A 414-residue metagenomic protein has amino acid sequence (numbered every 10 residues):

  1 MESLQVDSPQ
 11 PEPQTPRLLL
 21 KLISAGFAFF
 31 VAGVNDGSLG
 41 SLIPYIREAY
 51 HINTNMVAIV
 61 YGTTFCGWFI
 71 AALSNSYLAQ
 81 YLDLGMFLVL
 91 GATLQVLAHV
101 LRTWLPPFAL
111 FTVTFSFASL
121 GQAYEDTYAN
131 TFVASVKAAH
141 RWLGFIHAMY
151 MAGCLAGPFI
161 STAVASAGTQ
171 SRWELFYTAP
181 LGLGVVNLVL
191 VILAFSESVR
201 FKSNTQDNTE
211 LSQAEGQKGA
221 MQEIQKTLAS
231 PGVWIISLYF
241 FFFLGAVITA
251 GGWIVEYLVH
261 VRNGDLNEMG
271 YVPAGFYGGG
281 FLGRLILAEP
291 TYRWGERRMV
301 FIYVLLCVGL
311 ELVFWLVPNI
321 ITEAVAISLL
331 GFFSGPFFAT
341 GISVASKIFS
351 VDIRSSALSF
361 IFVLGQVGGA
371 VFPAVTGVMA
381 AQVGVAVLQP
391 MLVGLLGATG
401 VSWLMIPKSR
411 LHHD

Functional and structural regions predicted by a protein language model:
L39-G40, A229-L282: Extracytoplasmic gate region of multi-pass secondary transporters
H51, D83, W104-A109, G121 (+3 more regions): Helix-breaking motifs and short loop linkers at transmembrane-helix boundaries and internal kinks in secondary membrane
I70-A109: Conserved MFS/SLC helix-loop-helix module at the cytosolic interface between two early adjacent transmembrane helices
A71-D83, G283-E296, A380: Helix-to-loop junctions at the C-terminal end of transmembrane segments in multipass secondary transporters
A98, A109-Y124, E323-P336: Hydrophobic core of transmembrane alpha-helices in multi-pass small-molecule transporters, especially MFS/SLC-type
T114-M151: Cytoplasmic helix-loop-helix junction between adjacent transmembrane helices in 12-TM secondary transporters
A139, F145-T205: Helix-loop-helix hairpin linking two adjacent transmembrane segments in secondary transporters
W294-G341: C-terminal transmembrane helical hairpin of 12-TM major facilitator-type secondary transporters
